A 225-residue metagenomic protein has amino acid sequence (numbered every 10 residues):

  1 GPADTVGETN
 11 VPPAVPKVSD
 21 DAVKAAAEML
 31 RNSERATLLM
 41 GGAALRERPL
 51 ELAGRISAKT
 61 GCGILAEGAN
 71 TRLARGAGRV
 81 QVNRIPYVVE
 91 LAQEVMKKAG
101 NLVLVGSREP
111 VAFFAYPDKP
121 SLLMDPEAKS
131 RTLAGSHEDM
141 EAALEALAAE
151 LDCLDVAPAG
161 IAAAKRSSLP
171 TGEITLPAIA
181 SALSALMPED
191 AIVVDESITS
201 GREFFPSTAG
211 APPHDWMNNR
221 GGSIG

Functional and structural regions predicted by a protein language model:
G1-N32, A134, L147-S167: Conformationally flexible catalytic loops at phosphate/diphosphate-handling active centers
P13-A27, I85-P86, I174-T175, S197-T199 (+1 more regions): A general structural motif
A22-A36, I56, V95-G100, A182-A191: Glycine-rich phosphate/diphosphate-binding loops that line cofactor/substrate pockets in enzymes
E34-E47, S57, P170, V194: Glycine-rich phosphate/diphosphate-binding loops and the adjacent beta-loop-alpha structural elements that coordinate
G42-L133, S207-G225: Glycine-rich, anion-gripping cofactor-binding loops and their flanking helix/strand elements in enzyme active sites
R108, A128-K129, L133-L154: Short alpha-helices
A159-G225: Active-site diphosphate/adenylate-binding microenvironment
